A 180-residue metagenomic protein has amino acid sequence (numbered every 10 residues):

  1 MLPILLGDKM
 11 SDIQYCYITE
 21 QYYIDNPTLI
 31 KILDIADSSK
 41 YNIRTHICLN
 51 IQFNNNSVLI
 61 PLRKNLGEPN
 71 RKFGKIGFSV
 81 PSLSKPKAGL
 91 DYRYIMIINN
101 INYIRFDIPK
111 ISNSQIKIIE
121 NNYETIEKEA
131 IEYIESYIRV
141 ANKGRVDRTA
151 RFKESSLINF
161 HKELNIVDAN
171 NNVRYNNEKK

Functional and structural regions predicted by a protein language model:
M1-N42: GIY-YIG nuclease catalytic motif and its immediate N-terminal context
L2-K9, V80-K180: C-terminal terminal-subdomain/extension
Q14-C16, S57, L90-M96: A broad, low-specificity signal marking well-ordered, structured residues that form hydrophobic/aromatic
I18-E20, P61, N99: Pocket-edge structural micro-motifs
Q21, F53, E135: Residue-level marker of positions within ordered structural domains that often coincide with functionally constrained
Y22, L66, N102: Residue-level detector of flexible, active-site-proximal loop/helix-junction positions within diverse enzyme catalytic
D37-Y41, Q52-A88: Compact nucleic-acid interaction/catalytic patches
H46-N50: Short beta-strand-centered aromatic/proline hotspots
